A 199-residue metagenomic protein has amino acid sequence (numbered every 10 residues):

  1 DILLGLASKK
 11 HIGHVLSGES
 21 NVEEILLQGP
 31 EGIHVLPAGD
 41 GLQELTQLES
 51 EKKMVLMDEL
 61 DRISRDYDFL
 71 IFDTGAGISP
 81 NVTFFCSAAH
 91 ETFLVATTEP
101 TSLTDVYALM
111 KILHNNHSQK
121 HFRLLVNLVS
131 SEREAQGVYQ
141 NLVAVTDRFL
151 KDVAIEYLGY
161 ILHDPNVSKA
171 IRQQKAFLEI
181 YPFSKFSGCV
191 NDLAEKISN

Functional and structural regions predicted by a protein language model:
D1-R65, I171-Q173: P-loop/Walker-type NTP enzyme "switch/lid" segment
K9, E19, E23, K53 (+6 more regions): Amphipathic alpha-helical transducer elements in NTP-driven molecular machines
D40-Q43, G77, E99-T101, V129-R133 (+1 more regions): Conserved nucleotide-binding/hydrolysis micro-motifs of P-loop NTPases
R62-D66, S79-T101: Inter-motif core of Ras-like GTPase G domains
F69, C86, R123: Hydrophobic "anchor" residues on beta-strands that sit immediately upstream of conserved functional sites
F72, L94, L124-V126: Structural beta-sheet core signal
L103-Q119: Conserved C-terminal guanine-recognition region of P-loop GTPase G domains, centered on the G4
Q119-R123, N127-N199: C-terminal lobe/tail of nucleotide-utilizing enzymes
